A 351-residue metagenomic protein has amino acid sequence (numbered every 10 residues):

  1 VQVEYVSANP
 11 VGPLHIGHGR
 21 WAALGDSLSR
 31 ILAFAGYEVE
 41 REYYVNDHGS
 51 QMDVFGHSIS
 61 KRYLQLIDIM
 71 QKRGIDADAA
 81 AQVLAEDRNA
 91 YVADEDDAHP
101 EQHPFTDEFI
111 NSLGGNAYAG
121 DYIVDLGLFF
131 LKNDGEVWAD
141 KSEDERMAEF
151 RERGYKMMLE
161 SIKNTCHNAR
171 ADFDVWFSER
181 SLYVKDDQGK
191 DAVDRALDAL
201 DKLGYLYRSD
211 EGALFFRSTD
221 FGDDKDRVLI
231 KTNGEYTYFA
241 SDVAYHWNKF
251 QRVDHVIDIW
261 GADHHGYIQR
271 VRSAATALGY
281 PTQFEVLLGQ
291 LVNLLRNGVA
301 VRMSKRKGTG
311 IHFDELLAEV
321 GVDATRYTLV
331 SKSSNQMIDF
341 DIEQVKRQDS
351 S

Functional and structural regions predicted by a protein language model:
V1-S351: NTP-dependent nucleotidyl-transfer catalytic core
